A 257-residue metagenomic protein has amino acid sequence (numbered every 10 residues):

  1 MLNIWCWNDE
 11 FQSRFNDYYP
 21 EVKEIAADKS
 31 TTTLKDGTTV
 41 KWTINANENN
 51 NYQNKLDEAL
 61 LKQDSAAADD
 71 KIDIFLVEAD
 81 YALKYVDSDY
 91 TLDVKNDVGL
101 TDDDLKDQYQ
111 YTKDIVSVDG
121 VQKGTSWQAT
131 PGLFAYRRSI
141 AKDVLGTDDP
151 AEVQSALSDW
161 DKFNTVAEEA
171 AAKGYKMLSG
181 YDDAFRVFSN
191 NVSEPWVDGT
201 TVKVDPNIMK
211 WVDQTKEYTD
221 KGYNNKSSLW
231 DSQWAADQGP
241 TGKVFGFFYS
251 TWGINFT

Functional and structural regions predicted by a protein language model:
M1-L83, D102: Conserved N-terminal structural module of periplasmic/extracytoplasmic solute-binding proteins
L2, D36-V40, A68-D73, V121-Q122 (+3 more regions): Loop/turn elements at helix/coil->beta-strand transitions in domains of secreted/extracellular proteins
W7-N8, V77-Y81, T130, Y181-A184 (+1 more regions): Beta->alpha turn/N-cap motifs
Q12, N16, P20-E21, D213-T257: Extracytoplasmic/periplasmic substrate-binding proteins
R14-D17, Y85-Y90, G146, N190: Short, solvent-exposed loop/turn and secondary-structure capping segments
A27-N51, A67, T147-V153, T200 (+2 more regions): A local structural motif
N49-L92, L105-G124, D161-K173, A236-Q238 (+1 more regions): Pocket-flanking alpha-helical
K95-K106, K113-A184, W196-L229: Helix-loop-helix "hinge/cap" segment bordering the ligand-binding cleft or interdomain interface
